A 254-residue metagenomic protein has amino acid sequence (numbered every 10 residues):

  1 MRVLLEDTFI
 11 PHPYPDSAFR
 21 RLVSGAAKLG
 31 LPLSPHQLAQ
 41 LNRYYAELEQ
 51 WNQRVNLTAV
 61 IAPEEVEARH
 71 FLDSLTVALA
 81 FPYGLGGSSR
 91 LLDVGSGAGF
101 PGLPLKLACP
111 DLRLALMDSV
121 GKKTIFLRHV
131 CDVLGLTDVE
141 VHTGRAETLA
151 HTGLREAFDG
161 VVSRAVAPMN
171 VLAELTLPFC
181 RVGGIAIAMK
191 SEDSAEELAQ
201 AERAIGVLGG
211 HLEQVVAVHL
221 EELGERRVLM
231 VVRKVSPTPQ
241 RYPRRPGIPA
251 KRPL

Functional and structural regions predicted by a protein language model:
R2-S88, L92, K122-V139: Class I SAM-dependent transferase core
F19, L41, F71-S74, G102 (+2 more regions): A general structural signal for well-ordered alpha-helical segments in protein cores
D93-G97: Conserved S-adenosyl-L-methionine
A98-D111: Conserved SAM-binding loop of SAM-dependent methyltransferases across substrates and taxa, primarily the Class I
D111-A115, S119-L254: S-adenosylmethionine
